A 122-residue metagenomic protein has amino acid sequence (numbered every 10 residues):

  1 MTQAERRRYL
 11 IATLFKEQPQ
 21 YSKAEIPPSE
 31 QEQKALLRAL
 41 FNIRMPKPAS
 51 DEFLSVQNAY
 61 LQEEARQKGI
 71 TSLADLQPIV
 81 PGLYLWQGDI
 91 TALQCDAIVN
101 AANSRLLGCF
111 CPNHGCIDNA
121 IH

Functional and structural regions predicted by a protein language model:
M1-H122: Macrodomain-like recognition of ADP-ribose-binding/processing modules
